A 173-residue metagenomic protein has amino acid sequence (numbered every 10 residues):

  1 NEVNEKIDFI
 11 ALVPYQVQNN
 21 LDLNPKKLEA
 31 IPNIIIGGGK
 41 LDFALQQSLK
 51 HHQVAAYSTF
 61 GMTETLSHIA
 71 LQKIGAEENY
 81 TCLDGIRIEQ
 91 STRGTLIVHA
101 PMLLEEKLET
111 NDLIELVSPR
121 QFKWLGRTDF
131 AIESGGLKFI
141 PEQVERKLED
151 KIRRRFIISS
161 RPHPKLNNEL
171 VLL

Functional and structural regions predicted by a protein language model:
N1-N19, Y57: AMP-binding/adenylate-forming
L12-V13, G37, S91: Replace "coordinates the UDP/GDP/TDP-sugar" with "coordinates nucleotide-activated sugar donors
V13, G61-T65, T110, S134: Ser/Thr-glycine-rich phosphate-binding loops at phosphate-binding pockets of nucleotides, nucleotide cofactors
D22-A76: Gly/Ser/Thr-rich phosphate-binding loop
V54-G94, M102-K107: Conserved ATP-binding loop and adjacent catalytic segment of the adenylate-forming AMP-binding
E106-L173: AMP-binding/adenylate-forming catalytic core of the ANL superfamily
